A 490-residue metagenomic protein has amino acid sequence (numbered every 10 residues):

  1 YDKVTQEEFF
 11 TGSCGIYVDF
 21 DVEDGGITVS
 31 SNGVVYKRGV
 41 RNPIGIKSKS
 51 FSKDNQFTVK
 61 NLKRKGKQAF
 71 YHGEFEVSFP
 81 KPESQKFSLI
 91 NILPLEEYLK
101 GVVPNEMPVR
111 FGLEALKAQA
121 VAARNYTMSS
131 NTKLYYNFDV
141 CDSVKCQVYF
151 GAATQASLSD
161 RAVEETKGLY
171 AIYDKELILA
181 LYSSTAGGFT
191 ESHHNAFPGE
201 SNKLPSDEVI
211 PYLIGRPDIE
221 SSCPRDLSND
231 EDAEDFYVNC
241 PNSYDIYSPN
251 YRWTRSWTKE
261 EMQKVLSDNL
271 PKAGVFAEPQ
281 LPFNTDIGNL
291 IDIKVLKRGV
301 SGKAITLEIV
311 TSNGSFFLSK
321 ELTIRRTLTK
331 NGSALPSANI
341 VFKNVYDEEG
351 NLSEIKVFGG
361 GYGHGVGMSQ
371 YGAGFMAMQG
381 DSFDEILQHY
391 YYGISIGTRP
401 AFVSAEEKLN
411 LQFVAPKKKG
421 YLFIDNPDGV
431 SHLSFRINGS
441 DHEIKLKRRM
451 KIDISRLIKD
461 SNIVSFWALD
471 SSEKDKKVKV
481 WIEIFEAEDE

Functional and structural regions predicted by a protein language model:
Y1-K451, S465-E490: Conserved, single-site charged/polar hotspot
I454-D460: Surface-exposed, short loops/turns at beta-strand junctions within beta-sandwich domains
